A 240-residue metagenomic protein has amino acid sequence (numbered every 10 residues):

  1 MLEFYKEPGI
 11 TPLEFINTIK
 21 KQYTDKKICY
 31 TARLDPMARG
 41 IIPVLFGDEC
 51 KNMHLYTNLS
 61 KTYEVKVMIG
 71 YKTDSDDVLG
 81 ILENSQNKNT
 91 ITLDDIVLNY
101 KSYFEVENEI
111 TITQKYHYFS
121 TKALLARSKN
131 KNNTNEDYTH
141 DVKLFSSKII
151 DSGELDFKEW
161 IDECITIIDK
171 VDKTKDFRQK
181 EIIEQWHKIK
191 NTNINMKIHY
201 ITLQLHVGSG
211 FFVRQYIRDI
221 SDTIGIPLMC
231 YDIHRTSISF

Functional and structural regions predicted by a protein language model:
M1-F240: Catalytic/RNA-binding core of pseudouridine synthases
